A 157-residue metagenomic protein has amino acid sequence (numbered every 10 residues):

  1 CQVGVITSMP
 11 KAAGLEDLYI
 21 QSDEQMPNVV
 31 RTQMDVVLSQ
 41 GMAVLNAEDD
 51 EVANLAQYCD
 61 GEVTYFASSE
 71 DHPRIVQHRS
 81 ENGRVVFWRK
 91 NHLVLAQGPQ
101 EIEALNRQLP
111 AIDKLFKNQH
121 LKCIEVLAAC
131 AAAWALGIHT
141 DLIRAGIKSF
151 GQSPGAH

Functional and structural regions predicted by a protein language model:
C1-H78, P110-L115: Flexible active-site lid/hinge loop adjacent to a nucleotide/diphosphate and Mg2+-phosphate binding pocket
Y19-P27, G61-H157: Adenine nucleotide phosphate-binding catalytic loops in nucleotide-utilizing enzymes
